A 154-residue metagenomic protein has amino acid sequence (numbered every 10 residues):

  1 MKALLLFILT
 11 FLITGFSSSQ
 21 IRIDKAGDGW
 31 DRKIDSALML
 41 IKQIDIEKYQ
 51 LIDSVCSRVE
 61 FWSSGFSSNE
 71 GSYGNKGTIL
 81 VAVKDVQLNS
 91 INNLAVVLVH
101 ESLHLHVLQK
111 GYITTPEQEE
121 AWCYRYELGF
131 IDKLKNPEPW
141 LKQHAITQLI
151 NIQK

Functional and structural regions predicted by a protein language model:
A3-I13: Sec-dependent N-terminal signal peptides
S19-T78, V86-Q87, N136: Auxiliary, metal-adjacent structural segments of Zn-dependent hydrolase domains
R32-S36, N93, V97, Q118 (+1 more regions): Extracytoplasmic/secreted proteins, especially bacterial periplasmic and envelope-associated proteins
I46-C56, Q109-P116, L134-H144: Surface-exposed patches in mature extracellular/periplasmic domains of secreted proteins
V81-L98: Short pre-active-site segment immediately N-terminal to the catalytic Zn-binding motif
V96-Q109: Active-site recognition of the HExxH zinc-binding catalytic motif
P116-I152: Post-HExxH zinc-binding segment in Zn-dependent metallohydrolases
